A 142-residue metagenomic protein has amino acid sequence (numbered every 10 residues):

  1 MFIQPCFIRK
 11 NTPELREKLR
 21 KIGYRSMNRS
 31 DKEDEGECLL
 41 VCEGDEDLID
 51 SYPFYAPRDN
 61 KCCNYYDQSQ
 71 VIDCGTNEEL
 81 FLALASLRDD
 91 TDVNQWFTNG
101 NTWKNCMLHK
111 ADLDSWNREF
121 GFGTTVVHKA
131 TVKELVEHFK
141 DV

Functional and structural regions predicted by a protein language model:
M1-M27: Short, extreme N-terminal segment that most often corresponds to the first beta-strand
I22, S30-V142: Charged interaction segments
